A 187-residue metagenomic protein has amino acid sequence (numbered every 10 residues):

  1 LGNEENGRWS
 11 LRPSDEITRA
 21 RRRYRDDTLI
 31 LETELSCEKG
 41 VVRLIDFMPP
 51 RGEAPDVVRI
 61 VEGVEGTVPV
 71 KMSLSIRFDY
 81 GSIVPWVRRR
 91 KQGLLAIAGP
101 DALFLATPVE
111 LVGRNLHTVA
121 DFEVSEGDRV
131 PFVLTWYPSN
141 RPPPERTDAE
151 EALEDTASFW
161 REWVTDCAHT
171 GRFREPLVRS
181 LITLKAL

Functional and structural regions predicted by a protein language model:
L1-L187: Acidic, mature catalytic/reactive cores of soluble proteins
